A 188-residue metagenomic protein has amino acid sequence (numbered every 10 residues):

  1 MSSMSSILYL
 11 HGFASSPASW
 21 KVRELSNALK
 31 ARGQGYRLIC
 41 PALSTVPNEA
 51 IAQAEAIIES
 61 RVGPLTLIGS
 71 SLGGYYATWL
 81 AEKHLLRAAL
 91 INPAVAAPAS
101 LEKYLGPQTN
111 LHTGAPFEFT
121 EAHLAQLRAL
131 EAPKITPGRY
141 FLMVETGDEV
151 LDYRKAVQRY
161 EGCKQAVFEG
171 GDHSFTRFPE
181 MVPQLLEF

Functional and structural regions predicted by a protein language model:
M1-S2, K134: Short, flexible hinge/linker loops that cap or flank conserved catalytic cores
S5-G63: Active-site catalytic motif of lipid deacylating hydrolases and related acyltransferases
Y9-F13, I68, M143-E145: Short hydrophobic segments within beta-strands
R23, N27, T78, R154-V157: Active-site phosphate/pyrophosphate- and oxyanion-stabilizing loops and adjacent acidic/basic residues in soluble
G63-T66, R139-F141: Short active-site oxyanion
I68-A77: Gly/Ala-rich beta-loop-alpha elbow adjacent to hydrolase catalytic centers
L80-H84: Aromatic pocket-lining residues of Rossmann-like dinucleotide-binding sites
L86-F188: The alpha/beta-hydrolase serine catalytic core
